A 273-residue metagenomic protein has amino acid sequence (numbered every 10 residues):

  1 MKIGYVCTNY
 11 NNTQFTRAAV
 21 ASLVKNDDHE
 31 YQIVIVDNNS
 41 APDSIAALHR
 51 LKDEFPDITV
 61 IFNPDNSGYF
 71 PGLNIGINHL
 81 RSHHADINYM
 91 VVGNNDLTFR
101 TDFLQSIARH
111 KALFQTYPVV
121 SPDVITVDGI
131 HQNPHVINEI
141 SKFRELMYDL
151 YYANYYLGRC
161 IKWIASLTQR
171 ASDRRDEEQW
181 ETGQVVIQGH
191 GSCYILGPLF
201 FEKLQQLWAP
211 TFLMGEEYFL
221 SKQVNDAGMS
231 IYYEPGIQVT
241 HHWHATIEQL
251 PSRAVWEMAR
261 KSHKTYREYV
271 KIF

Functional and structural regions predicted by a protein language model:
A21-Y31: Short, acidic, metal-binding catalytic loop of nucleotide-sugar glycosyltransferases
S22, D37-L48, D65: A conserved acidic beta->alpha catalytic loop
E30-N39, I61-N63: Short beta-strand/loop segment that forms part of the nucleotide-sugar
P64-S82: Glycine-rich, basic loop-to-helix element that forms the pyrophosphate-binding segment of sugar-nucleotide handling
A85-T98: Short beta-strand-to-loop acidic/aromatic patch adjacent to the donor-nucleotide binding site
T98-V136: Conserved donor NDP-sugar-binding/catalytic core segment of glycosyltransferases
Y156-S166, R175-L196: A recurrent flexible, glycine/aromatic-enriched loop bordering the glycosyltransferase active site that acts as
V186-C193, P198-K222, M229-I231, Q238: Donor nucleotide-sugar recognition loop
